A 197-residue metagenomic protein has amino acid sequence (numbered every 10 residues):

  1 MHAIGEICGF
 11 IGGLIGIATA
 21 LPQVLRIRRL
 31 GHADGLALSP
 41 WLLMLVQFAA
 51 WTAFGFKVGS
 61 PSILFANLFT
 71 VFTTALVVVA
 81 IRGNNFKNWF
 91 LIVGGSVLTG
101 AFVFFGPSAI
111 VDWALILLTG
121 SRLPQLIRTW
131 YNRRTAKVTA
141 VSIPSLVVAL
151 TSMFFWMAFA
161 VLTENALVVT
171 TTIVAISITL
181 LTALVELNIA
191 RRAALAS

Functional and structural regions predicted by a protein language model:
M1-S197: Alpha-helical membrane-protein topology signature
